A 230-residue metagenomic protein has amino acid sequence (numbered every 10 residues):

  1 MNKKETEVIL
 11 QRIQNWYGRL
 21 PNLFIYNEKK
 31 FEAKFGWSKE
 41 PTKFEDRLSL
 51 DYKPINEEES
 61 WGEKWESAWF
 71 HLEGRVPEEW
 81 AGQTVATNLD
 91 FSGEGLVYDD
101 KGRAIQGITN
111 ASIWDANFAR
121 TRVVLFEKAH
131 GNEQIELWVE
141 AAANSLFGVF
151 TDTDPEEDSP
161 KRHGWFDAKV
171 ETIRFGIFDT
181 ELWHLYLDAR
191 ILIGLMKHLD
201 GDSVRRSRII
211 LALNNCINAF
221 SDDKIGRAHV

Functional and structural regions predicted by a protein language model:
M1-D51: Accessory carbohydrate-binding/adhesion or oligomerization-edge regions at the termini of glycan-active proteins
K4-W16, E28, E140-G226: An acidic-aromatic loop/edge-strand motif
E58-E78: Short beta-strands within extracellular/lumenal beta-sheet-rich domains
E63-W65, W80, K128-N132: Surface-exposed coil/turn segments at beta-strand junctions on protein surfaces, enriched
S67-E73, T84-A86, Q134-E136: Intrinsic-disorder/low-complexity, polar/charged segments enriched in Ser/Thr/Lys/Arg/Asp/Glu/Gln
A81-D100, L137: Aromatic-lined ligand-binding clefts that engage carbohydrates, nucleic acids, or primary amines
L96-T153: Beta-strand-rich ligand-recognition modules
A228-V230: Conserved small/polar residues in nucleotide/adenosyl-binding loops
